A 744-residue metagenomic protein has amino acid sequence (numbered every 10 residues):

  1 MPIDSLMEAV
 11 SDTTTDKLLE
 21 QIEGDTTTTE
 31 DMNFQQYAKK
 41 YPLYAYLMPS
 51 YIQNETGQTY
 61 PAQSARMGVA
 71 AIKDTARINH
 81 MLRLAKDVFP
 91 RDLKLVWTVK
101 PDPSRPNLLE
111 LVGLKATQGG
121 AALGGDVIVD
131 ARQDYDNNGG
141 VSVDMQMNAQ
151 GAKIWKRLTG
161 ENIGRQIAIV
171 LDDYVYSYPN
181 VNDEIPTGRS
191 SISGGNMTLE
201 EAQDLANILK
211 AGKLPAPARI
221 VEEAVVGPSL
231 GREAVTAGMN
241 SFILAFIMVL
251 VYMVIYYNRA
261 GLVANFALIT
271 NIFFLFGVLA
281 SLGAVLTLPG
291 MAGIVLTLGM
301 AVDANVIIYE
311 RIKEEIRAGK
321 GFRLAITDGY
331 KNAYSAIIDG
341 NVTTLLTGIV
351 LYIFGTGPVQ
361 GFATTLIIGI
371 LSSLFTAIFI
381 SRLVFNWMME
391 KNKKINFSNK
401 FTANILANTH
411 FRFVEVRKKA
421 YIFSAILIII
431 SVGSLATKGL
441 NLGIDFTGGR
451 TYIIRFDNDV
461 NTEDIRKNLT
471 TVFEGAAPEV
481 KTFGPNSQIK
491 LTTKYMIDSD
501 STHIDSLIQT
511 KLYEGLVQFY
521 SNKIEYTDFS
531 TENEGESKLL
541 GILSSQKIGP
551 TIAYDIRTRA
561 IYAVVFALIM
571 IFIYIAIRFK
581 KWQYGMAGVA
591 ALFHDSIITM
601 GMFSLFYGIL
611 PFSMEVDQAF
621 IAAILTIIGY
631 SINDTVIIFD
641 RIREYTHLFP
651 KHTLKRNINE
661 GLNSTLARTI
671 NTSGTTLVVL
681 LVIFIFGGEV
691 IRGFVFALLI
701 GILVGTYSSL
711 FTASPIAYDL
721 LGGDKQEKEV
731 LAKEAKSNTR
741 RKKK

Functional and structural regions predicted by a protein language model:
M1-N180, Y554, T558-R559: Non-transmembrane, solvent-exposed regions of membrane trafficking/translocation machinery
V143-D144, N148-A168, R232-T287, I353-G357 (+2 more regions): Interfacial segments of transmembrane alpha-helices in multi-pass membrane proteins
S191, E200-L244, M248, K511 (+1 more regions): Juxtamembrane "pre-transmembrane" interface segments
S229-V249, L268-I269, M300, A304 (+12 more regions): Pore- and gate-forming transmembrane helices of large, multi-pass membrane proteins
L262-G283, I294-A301, P358, F362-A377 (+3 more regions): Small-residue-enriched core segments of transmembrane alpha-helices in multipass membrane transport and channel
T270, G277-V278, E314-S335, D339-S424 (+2 more regions): Hydrophobic alpha-helical transmembrane segments of membrane transport and translocation systems, primarily multi-pass
G299-T343, N386-K394, I609-T672, A717-A735: Cytosolic juxtamembrane regions of multi-pass inner-membrane proteins
A407-N458: Transmembrane helices with small-residue packing motifs
